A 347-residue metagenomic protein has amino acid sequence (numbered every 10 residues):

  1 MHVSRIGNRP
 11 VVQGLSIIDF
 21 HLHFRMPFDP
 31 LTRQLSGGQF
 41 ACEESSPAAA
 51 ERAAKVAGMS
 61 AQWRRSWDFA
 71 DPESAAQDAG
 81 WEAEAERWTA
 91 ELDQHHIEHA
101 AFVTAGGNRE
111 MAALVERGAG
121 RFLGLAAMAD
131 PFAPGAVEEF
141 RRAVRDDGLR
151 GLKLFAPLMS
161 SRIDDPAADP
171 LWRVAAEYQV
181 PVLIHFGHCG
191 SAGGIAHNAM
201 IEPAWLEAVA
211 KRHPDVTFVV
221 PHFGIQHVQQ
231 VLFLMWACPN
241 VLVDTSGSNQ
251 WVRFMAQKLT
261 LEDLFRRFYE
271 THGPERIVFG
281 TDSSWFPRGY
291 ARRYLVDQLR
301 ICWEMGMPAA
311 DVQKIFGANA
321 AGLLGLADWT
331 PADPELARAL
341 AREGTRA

Functional and structural regions predicted by a protein language model:
M1-F20, D29-A90, R267, G273-R276 (+1 more regions): Mid-to-C-terminal alpha-helical segments outside catalytic/metal-binding sites
I17-F20, F102-V103, A126, K153 (+3 more regions): Active-site neighborhood of phospho(di)ester-bond hydrolases with catalytic His/Asp-centered motifs
H21, L92, M111, A143 (+7 more regions): Conserved, mostly hydrophobic/aromatic
R25-P27, G107-E110, P131-P134, H188-A192 (+3 more regions): Active-site environment of divalent metal-dependent phosphoester hydrolases
A79-E91, F132-V144, V228: Short, acidic/polar
A90-E98, G118, Y178, V209-T217 (+2 more regions): A structural motif corresponding to the C-terminal end of an alpha-helix and its immediate exit/capping segment
E98-H99, V103-M200: Active-site gating/metal-coordination segments in enzymes
R150-G151, D164-V278, D333, R338-A347: Catalytic pocket-lining loop regions of alpha/beta-barrel enzymes, especially the amidohydrolase/enolase/GH5 lineages
